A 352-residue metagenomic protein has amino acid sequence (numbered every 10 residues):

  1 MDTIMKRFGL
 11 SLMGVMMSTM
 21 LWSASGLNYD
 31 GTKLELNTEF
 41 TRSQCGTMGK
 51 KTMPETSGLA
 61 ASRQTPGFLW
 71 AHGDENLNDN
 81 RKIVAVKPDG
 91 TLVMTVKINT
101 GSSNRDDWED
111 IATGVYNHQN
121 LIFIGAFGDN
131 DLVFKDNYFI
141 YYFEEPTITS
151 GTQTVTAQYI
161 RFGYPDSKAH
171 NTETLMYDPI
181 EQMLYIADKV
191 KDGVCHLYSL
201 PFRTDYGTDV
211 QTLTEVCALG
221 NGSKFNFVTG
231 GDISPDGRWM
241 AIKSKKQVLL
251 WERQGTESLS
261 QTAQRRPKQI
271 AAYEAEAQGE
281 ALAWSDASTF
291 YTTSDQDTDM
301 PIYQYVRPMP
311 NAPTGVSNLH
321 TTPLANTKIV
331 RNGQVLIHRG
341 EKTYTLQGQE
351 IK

Functional and structural regions predicted by a protein language model:
M1-T32, L36, G348, K352: Bacterial Sec-dependent N-terminal signal peptides
A24-A312: Sequence/structural signature of beta-propeller domains
P88, R339-K342: Secondary-structure transition/turn motif
T95, G315, Q347: Conserved beta-strand positions that form and line the central face of beta-propeller blades
G193-L197, E341-L346: Short, surface-exposed beta-strand/loop "edge" segments at domain boundaries and coil↔beta transitions
P310-G340, E350-I351: Residue-level detector of functionally pivotal "anchor" positions at catalytic/ligand-binding pockets or at interdomain
